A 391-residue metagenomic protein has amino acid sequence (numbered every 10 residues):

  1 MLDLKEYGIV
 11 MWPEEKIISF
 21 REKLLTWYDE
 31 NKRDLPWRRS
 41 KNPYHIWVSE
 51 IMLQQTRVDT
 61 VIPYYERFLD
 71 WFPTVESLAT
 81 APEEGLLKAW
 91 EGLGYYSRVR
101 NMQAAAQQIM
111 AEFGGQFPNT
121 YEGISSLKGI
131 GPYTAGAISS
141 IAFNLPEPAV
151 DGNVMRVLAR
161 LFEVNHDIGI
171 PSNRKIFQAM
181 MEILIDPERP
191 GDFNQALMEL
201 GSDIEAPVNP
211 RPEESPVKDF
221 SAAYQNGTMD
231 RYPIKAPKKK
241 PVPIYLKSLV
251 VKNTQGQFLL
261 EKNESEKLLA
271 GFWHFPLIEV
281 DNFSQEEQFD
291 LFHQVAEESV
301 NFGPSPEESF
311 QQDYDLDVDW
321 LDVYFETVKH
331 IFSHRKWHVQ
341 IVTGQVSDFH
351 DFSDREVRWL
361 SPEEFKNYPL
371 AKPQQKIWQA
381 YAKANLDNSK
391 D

Functional and structural regions predicted by a protein language model:
M1-K32, R39, S202-D391: Intrinsically disordered, low-complexity, charged terminal extensions of DNA damage-control enzymes
D3-E15, W27-E213, V217-N226, D230: Catalytic cores of DNA base-excision repair glycosylases
